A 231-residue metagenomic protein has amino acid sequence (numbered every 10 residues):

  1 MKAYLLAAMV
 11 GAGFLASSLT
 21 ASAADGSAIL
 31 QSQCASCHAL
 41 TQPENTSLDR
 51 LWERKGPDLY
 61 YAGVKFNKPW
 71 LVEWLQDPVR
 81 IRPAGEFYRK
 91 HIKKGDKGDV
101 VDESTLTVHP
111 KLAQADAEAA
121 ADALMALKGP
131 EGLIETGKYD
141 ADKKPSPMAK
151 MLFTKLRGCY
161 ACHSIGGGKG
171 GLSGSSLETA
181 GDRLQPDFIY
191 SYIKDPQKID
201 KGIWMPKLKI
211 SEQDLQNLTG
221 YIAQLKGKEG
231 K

Functional and structural regions predicted by a protein language model:
M1-A7: Positively charged n-region of N-terminal signal peptides that target proteins for export
A7-S17: Bacterial N-terminal signal peptides
S22-E44, L133-G137, A141-I165: Sequence/structural segment immediately N-terminal to covalent heme-attachment motifs in c-type and related
A35, A39, V64, Q76-R80 (+3 more regions): Sec-exported extracytoplasmic/periplasmic mature domains
T41-W74, Y88-V100, Y160-Y192: Gly/Gly-Pro-rich "capping" loops immediately C-terminal to redox-active cysteine motifs in periplasmic/lumenal
Q42-L48, A126-M148, G166-E178, R183 (+3 more regions): Inter-heme linker and motif-flanking segments adjacent to c-type heme-binding CXXCH motifs in c-type cytochromes
K68-Q76, R80, A117-A121, P186-K194 (+2 more regions): An amphipathic alpha-helix signature
K94-E135, K207-K231: C-terminal capping alpha-helices of c-type cytochrome domains
